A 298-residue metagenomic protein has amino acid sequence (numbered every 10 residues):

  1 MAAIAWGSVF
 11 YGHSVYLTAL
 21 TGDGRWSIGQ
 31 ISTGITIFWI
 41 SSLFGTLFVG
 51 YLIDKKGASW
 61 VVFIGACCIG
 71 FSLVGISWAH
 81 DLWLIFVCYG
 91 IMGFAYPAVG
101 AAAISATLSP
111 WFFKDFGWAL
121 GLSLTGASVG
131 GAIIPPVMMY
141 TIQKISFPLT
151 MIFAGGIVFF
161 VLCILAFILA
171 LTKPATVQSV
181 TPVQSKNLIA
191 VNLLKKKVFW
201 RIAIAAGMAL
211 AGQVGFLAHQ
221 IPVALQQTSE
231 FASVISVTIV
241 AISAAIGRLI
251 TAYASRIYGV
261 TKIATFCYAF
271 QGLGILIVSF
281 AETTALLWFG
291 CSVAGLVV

Functional and structural regions predicted by a protein language model:
M1-I28, G45, V49, I134-P135 (+1 more regions): Extracytoplasmic
V9-L20, L194-Y253: Extracytoplasmic gate region of multi-pass secondary transporters
Y11, W39-L47, G131-A132, A241-L249: Residue-level signature of mid-helix packing/kink "hotspots" within the transmembrane helices of 12-pass Major
F44-W83: Conserved MFS/SLC helix-loop-helix module at the cytosolic interface between two early adjacent transmembrane helices
Y89-T125: Cytoplasmic helix-loop-helix junction between adjacent transmembrane helices in 12-TM secondary transporters
K114, L122-K173: Helix-loop-helix hairpin linking two adjacent transmembrane segments in secondary transporters
A170-L188: Flexible cytoplasmic inter-helical loops of multi-pass small-molecule transporters
G212, A232, V237-V298: C-terminal transmembrane helical hairpin of 12-TM major facilitator-type secondary transporters
